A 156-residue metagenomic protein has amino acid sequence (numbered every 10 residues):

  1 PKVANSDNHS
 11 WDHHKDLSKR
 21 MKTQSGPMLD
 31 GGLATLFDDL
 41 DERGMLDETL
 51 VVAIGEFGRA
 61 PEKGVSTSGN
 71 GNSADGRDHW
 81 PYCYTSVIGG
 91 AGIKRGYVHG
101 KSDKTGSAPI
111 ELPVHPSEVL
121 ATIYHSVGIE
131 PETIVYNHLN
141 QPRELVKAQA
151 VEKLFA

Functional and structural regions predicted by a protein language model:
P1-A156: Ligand-binding pockets and gating/stacking loops
